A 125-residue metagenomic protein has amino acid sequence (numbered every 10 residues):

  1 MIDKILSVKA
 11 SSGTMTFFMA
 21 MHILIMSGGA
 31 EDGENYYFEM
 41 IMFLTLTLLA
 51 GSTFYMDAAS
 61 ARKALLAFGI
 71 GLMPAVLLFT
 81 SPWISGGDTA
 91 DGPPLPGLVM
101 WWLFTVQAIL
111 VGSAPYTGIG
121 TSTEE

Functional and structural regions predicted by a protein language model:
M1-T16: N-terminal membrane topogenic signal
I2-L6, G28-F38: Interfacial loop at the N-terminal end of multi-pass membrane proteins
I2-L6, Y55-R62, A90, S122-E124: Membrane-interface helix-boundary motifs at transmembrane edges
F17-L24, E34-Y55, I70, P74: Core segments of alpha-helical transmembrane spans in multipass integral membrane proteins
N35-L46, P94-V106: Alpha-helical transmembrane segments of polytopic membrane proteins
M42-L46, A64-P82, F104-A108: Hydrophobic alpha-helical membrane segments
Y55-A59, L77-V99, T117: Membrane-helix boundary connector in multi-pass membrane proteins
F104-E125: Membrane-water interface at the C-terminal end of transmembrane alpha helices
